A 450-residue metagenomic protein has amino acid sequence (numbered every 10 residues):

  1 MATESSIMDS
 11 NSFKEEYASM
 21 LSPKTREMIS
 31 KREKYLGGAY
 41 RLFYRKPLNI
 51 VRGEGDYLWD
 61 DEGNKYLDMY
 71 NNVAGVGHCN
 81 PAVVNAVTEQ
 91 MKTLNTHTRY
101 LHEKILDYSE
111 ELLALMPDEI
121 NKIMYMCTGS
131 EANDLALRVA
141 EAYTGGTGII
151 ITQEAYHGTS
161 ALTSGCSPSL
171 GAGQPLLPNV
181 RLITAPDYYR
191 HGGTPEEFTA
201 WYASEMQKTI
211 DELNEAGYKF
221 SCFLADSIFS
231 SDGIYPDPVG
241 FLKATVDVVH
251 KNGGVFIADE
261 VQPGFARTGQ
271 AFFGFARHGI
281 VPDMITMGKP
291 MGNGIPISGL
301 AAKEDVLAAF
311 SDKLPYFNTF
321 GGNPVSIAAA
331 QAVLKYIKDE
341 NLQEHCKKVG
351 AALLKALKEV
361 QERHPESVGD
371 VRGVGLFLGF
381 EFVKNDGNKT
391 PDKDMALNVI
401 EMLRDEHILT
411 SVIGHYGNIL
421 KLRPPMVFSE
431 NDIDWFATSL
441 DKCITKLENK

Functional and structural regions predicted by a protein language model:
A2-K450: Conserved N-terminal phosphate-binding loop of PLP-dependent enzymes in the Aspartate aminotransferase
